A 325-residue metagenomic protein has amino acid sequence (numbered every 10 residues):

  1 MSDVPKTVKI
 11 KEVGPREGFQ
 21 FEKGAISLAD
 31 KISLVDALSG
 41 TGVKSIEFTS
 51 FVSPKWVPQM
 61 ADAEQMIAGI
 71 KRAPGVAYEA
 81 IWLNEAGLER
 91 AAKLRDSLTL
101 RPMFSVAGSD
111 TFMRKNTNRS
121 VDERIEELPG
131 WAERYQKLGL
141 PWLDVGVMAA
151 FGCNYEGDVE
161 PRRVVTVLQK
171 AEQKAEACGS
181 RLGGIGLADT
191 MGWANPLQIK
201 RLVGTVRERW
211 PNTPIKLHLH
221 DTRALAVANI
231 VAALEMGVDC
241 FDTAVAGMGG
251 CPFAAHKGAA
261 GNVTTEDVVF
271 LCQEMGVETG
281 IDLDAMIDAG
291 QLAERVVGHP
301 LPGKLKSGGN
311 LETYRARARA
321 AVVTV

Functional and structural regions predicted by a protein language model:
M1-V325: Catalytic cores and adjacent flexible loops of soluble metabolic enzymes that perform enolate/carbanion chemistry on
